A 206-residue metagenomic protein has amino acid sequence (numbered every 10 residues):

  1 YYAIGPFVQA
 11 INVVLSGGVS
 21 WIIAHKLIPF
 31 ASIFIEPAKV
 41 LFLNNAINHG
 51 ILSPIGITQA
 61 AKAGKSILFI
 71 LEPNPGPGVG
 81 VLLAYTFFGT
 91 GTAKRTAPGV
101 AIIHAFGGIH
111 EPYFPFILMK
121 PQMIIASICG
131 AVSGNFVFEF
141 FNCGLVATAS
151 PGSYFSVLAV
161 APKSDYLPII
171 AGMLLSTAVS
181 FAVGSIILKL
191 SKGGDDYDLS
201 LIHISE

Functional and structural regions predicted by a protein language model:
Y1-Y197: Pore-lining transmembrane helices
I202-E206: Conserved small/polar residues in nucleotide/adenosyl-binding loops
